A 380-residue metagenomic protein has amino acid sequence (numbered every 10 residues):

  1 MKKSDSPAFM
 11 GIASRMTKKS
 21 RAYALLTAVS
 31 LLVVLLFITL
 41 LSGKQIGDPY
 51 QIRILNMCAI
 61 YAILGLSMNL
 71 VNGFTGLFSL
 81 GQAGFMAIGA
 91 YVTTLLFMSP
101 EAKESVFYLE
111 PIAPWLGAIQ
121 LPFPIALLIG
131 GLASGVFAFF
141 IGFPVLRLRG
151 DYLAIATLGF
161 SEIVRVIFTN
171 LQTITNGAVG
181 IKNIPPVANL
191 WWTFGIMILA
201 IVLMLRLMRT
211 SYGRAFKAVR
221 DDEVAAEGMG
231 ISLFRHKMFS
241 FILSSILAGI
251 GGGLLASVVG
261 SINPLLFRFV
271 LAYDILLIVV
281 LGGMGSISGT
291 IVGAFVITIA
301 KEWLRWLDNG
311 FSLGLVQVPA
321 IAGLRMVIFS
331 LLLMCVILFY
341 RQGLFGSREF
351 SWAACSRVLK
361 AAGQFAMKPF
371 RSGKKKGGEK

Functional and structural regions predicted by a protein language model:
K2-K380: Transmembrane alpha-helices and adjacent helix-loop boundaries
